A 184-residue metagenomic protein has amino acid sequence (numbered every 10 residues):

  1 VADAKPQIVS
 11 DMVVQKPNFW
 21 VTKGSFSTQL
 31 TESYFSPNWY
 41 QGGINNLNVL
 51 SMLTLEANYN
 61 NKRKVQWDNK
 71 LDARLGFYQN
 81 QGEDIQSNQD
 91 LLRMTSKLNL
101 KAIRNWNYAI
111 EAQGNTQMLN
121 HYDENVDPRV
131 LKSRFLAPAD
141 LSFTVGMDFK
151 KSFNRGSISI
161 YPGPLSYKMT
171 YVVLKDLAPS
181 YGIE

Functional and structural regions predicted by a protein language model:
V1-N18: N-terminal periplasmic/intermembrane-space "pro-region" immediately following the signal or transit peptide
K16, Y59-R63, L100-W106, K151-N154: Outer-membrane beta-barrel strand-turn architecture
T22-T28, W67-L71, Y108-A112, L141-F143 (+1 more regions): Transmembrane beta-strands of outer-membrane beta-barrel proteins
G24, T28-L30, S51-Y59, M94-L100 (+3 more regions): Residues on the lipid-exposed face of transmembrane beta-strands in outer-membrane beta-barrel proteins
T28-Y34, A73-Q79, G114-N120, K151 (+1 more regions): Transmembrane beta-strands of outer-membrane beta-barrel pores
Q29-M52, Q81-S87: Surface-exposed strand-loop-strand hairpins of Gram-negative outer-membrane beta-barrel proteins
N38-G43, Y78-D84, P128-R134, Y181-E184: Extracellular loop and loop/strand-boundary signature of outer-membrane beta-barrel proteins
L136, D140, T144-E184: Detector for outer-membrane/organellar transmembrane beta-barrel domains, recognizing the amphipathic beta-strand
